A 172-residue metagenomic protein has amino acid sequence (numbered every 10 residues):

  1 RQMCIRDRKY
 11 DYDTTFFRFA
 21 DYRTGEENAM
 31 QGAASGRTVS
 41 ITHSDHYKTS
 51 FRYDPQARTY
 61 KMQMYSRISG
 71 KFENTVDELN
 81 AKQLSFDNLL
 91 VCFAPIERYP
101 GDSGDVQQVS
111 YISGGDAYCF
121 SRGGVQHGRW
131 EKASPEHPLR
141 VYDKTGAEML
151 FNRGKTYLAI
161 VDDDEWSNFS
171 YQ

Functional and structural regions predicted by a protein language model:
Q2, R6-Q172: A surface/extracellular/periplasmic glyco- and lipid-processing/surface-interacting theme
